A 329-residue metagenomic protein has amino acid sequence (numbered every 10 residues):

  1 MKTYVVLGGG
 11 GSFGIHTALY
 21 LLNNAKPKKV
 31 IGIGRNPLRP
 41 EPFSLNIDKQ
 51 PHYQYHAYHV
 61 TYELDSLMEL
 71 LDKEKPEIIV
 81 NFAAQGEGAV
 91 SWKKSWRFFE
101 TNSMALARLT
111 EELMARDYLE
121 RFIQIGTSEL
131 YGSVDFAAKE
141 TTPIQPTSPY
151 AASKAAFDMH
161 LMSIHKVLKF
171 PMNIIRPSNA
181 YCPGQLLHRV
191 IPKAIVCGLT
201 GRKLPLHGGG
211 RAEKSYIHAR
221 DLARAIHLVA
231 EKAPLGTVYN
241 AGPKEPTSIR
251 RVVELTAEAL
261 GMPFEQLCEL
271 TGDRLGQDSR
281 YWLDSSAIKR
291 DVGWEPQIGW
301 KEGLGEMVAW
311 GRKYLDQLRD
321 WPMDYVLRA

Functional and structural regions predicted by a protein language model:
M1-A180, Y314: N-terminal Rossmann-like NAD(P)+-binding domain of SDR-like oxidoreductases, especially those catalyzing
G32, G198-A329: C-terminal substrate-binding subdomain of Rossmann-fold SDR/epimerase-dehydratase oxidoreductases
D65, E77, A89, W96 (+8 more regions): Residues in well-ordered alpha-helical elements
S66-E74, E112, C197, A225 (+2 more regions): CheY-like receiver
E87, T127-L130, V134, V190 (+3 more regions): Activation loop
I123, S133-D135, K169, Q185 (+2 more regions): Proline-centered turn/helix-capping motifs that create local helix->coil transitions or kinks
T142, P146-S153, P183, L187-I191 (+1 more regions): The catalytic Tyr-centered alpha-helix of NAD(P)H-dependent dehydrogenases
A156-I164, A194, V252, T256: Hydrophobic alpha-helix immediately C-terminal to the catalytic Tyr-X-X-X-Lys motif of short-chain
